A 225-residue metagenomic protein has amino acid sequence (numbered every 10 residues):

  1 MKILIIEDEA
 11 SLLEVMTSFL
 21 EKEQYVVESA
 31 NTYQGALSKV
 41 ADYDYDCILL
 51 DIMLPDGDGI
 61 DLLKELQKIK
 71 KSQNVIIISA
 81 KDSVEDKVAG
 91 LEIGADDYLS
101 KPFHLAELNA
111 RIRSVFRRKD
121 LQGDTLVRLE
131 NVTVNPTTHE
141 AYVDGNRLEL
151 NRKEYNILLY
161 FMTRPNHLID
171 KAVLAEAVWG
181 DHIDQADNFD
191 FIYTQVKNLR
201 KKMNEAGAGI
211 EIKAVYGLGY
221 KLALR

Functional and structural regions predicted by a protein language model:
M1-Q122: N-terminal/domain-start alpha-helical segments
K2, L222-R225: Intrinsically disordered, low-complexity protein-interaction/activation regions
K81-S83, A106, D124-L126, E140 (+2 more regions): A short, glycine- and basic residue-enriched loop/turn that sits immediately adjacent to a domain's principal
D96, L218-G219: Short acidic-rich active-site patches of cyclic nucleotide enzymes
K119-T138: CheY-like receiver
E140, G145-R152, N156-I210, Y216: Positively charged, aromatic-enriched patches within helix-turn-helix-type DNA-binding elements, predominantly
I212, G219-A223: Minor-groove-contacting beta-hairpin "wing" of winged helix-turn-helix DNA-binding domains
